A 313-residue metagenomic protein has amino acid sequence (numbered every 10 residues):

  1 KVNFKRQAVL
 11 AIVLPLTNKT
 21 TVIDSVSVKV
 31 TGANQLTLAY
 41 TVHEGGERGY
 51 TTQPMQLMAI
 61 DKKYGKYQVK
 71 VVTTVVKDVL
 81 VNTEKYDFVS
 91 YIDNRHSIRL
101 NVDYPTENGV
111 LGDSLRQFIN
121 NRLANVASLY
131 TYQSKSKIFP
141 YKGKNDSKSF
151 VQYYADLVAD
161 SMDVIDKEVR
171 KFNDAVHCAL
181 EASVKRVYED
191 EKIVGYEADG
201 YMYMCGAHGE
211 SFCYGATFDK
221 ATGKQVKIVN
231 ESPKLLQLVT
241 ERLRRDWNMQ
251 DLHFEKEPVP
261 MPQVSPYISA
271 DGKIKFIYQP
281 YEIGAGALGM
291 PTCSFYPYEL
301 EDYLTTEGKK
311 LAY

Functional and structural regions predicted by a protein language model:
K1-E107, G112, R116, N120-S128 (+3 more regions): Exposed, flexible binding/inhibitory loops of compact, secreted disulfide-stabilized domains
V75-Y313: Compositionally biased intrinsically disordered regions enriched in Thr/Gly
